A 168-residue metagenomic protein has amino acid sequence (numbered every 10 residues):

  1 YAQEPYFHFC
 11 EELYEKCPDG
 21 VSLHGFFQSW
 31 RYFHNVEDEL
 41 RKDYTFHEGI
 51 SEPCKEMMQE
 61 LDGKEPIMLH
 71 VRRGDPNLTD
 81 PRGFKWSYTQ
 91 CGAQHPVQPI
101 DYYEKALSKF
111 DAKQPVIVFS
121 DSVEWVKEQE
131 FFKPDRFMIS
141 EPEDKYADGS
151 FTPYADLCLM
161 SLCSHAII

Functional and structural regions predicted by a protein language model:
Y1-A112: Secretory-pathway luminal glycosyltransferase catalytic domains
F110-I168: Donor-binding and catalytic core of enzymes assembling or modifying cell-surface/extracellular glycoconjugates
